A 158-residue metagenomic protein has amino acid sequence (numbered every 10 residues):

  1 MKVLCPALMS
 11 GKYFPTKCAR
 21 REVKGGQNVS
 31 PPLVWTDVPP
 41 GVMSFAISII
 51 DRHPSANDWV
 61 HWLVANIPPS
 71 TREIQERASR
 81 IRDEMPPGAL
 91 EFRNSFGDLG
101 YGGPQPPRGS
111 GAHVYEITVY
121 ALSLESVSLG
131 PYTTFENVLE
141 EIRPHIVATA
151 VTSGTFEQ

Functional and structural regions predicted by a protein language model:
M1-Q158: N-terminus-centered regions that define maturation/targeting leaders and the start of the first functional domain
